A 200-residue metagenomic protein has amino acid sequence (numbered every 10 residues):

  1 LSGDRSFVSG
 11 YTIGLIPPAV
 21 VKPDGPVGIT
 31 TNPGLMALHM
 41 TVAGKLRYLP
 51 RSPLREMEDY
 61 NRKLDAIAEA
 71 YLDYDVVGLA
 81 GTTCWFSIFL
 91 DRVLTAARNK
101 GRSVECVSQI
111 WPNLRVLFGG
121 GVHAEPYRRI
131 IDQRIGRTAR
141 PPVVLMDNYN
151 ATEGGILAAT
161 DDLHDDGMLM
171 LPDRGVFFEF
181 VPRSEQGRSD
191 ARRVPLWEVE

Functional and structural regions predicted by a protein language model:
L1-I29: Conserved adenylate-forming
T30-E200: Active-site glycine/GP-rich loop and adjacent strand/helix microenvironment that borders small-molecule binding pockets
